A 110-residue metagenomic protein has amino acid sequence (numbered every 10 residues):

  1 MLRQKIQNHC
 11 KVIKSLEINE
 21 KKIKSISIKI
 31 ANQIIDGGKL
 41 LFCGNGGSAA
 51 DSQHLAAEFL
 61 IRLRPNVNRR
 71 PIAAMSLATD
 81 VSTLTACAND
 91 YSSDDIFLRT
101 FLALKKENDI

Functional and structural regions predicted by a protein language model:
M1-I18: Generic N-terminal amphipathic, Lys/Arg-enriched alpha-helix
Q7, I28-A31, L102: Amphipathic, non-transmembrane alpha-helical secondary structure
E17-D36: A short, well-structured juxtamembrane/interface segment
Q33-K105: Glycine-rich, small/polar surface segments that engage phosphate groups of diverse ligands
K106-I110: Short, intrinsically disordered, charge-balanced linker/junction segments flanking boundaries in proteins
